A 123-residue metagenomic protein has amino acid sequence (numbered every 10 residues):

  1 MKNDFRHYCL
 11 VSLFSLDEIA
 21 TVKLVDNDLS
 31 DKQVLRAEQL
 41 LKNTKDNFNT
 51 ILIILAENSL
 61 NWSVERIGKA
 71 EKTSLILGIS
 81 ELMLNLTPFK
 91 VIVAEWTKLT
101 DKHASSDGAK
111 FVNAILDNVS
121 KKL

Functional and structural regions predicted by a protein language model:
M1-A109, N113-L123: N-terminal interaction/assembly modules
